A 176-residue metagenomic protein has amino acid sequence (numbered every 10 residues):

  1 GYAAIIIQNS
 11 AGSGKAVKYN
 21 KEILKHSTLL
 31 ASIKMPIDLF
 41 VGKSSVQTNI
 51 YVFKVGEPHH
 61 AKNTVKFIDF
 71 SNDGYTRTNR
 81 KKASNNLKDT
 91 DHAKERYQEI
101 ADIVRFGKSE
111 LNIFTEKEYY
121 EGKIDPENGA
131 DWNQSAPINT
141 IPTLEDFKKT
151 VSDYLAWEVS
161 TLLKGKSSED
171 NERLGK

Functional and structural regions predicted by a protein language model:
G1-R173: A conserved structural/catalytic subdomain of Rossmann-like adenosyl-cofactor enzymes
K176: Sequence-specific dsDNA recognition surfaces
